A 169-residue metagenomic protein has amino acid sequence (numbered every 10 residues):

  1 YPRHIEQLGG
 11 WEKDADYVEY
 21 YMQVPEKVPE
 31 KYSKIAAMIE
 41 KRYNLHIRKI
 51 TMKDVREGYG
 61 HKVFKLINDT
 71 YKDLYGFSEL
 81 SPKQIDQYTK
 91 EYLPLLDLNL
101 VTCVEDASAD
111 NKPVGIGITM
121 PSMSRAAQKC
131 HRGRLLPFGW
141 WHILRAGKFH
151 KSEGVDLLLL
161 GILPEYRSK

Functional and structural regions predicted by a protein language model:
Y1-K49: Acyl-donor-binding surface of acyltransferase catalytic domains
E26, M123, Y166: Flexible, active-site-proximal loop/turn residues at the rims of small-molecule/cofactor binding pockets and catalytic
Y43, H131, Y166: Solvent-exposed, flexible loop/coil residues
K49-I162: A conserved beta-strand-loop-helix scaffold within acyl/acetyltransferase catalytic domains
L157, R167-K169: Glycine-rich acyl-CoA binding loop
